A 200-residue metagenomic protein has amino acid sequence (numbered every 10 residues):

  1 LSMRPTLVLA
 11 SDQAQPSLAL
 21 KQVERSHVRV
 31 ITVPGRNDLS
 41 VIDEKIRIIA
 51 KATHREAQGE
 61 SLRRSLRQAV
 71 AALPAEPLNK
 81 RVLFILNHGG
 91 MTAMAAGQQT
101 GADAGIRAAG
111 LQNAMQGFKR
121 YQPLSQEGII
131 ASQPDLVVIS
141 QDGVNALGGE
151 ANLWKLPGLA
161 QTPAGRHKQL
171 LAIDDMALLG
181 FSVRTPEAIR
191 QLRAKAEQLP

Functional and structural regions predicted by a protein language model:
L1-P200: N-terminal ligand-binding lobe of clamshell/alpha-beta domains
